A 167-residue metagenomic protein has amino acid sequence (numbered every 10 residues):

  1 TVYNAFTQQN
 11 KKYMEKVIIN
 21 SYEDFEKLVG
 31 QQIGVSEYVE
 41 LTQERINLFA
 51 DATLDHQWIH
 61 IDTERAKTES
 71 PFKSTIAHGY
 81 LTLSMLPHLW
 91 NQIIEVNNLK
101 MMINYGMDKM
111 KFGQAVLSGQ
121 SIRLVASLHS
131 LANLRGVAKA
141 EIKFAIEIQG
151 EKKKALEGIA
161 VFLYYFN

Functional and structural regions predicted by a protein language model:
T1-Y13: Short, Lys/Arg-enriched N-terminal segments with co-localized hydrophobic residues within the first ~10-30 amino acids
M14-A77: Catalytic strand-loop segment that frames the active site of acyl-thioester-processing enzymes
M14-L28, V116-N167: HotDog/MaoC-like acyl-thioester-processing domains
G34, Y38-E40, K111, V161-L163: Generic structural detector for well-ordered beta-strands
V35-E37, R45, M101-D108, I122 (+1 more regions): A generic structural signal for short beta-strands and their flanking turns/coil linkers
S70-S74, P87-V125: Hydrophobic beta-strand-centered segment that forms part of the acyl-chain substrate-binding groove
Y80-L81: A solvent-exposed, acidic/Ser-Thr-rich amphipathic alpha-helical stretch
